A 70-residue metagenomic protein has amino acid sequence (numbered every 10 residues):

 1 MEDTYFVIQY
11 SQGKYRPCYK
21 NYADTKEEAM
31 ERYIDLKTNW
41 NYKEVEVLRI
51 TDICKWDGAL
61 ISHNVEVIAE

Functional and structural regions predicted by a protein language model:
M1-Y19: Short aromatic-glycine-(Arg/Gly/Cys) micro-motifs in beta-strand/loop hairpins
D3-Y5, K20-N21, L36, V47: A generic structural signal for ordered secondary structure
F6, Y10, E27, I53-K55 (+1 more regions): Serine/threonine-rich, low-complexity intrinsically disordered segments
Y19-A29: GIY-YIG-like beta-to-alpha core
D35-E70: Short, mixed-charge low-complexity intrinsically disordered segments
